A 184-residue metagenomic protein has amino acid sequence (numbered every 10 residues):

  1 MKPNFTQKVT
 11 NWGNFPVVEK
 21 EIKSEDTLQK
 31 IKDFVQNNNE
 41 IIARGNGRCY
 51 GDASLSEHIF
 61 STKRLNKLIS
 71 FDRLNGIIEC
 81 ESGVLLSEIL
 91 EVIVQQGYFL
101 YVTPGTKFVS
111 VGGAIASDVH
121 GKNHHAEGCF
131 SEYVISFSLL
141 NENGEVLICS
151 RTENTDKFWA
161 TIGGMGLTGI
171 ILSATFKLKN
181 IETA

Functional and structural regions predicted by a protein language model:
K2-I22, L140: Intrinsically disordered, low-complexity segments enriched in small residues
P3, Q7, D26, V84 (+1 more regions): Short coil/turn linker and secondary-structure boundary residues
P3-F5, C49, C80, C129 (+1 more regions): Generic recognition of cysteine residues
N4, E40, V146: Short, mixed charged/polar active-site loops that provide acid/base catalysis or chelate metal/phosphate cofactors
T6-N14, L65-F71, A174-T183: Short, flexible, solvent-exposed loop/turn segments with mixed acidic/basic and small polar residues
G13-F108, D118-N123: Glycine-rich N-terminal segment of FAD-binding domains in flavoprotein oxidoreductases, spanning the beta-loop-helix
A114-A184: FAD-binding subdomain of flavoenzyme oxidoreductases
